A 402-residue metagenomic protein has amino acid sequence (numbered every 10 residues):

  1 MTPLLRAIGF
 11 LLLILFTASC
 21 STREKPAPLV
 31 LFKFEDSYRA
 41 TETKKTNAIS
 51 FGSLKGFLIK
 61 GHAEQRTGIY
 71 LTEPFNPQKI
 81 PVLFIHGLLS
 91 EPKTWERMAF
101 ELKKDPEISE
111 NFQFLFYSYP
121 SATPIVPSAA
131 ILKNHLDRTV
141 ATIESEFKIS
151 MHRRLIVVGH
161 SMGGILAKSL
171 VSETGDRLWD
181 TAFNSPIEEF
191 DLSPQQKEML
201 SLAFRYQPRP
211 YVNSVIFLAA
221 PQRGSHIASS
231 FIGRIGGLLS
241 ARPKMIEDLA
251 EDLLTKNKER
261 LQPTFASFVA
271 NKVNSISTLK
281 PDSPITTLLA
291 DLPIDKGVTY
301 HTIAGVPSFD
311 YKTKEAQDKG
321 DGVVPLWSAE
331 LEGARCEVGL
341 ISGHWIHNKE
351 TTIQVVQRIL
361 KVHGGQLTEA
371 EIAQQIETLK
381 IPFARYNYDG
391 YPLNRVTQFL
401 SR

Functional and structural regions predicted by a protein language model:
M1-I8: Bacterial N-terminal signal peptides that target proteins for export
I8-T17: Bacterial N-terminal signal peptides
C20-F84, L89-F100, E110-Y117, N134 (+2 more regions): Flexible, membrane-associating and regulatory peripheral segments of lipid-active enzymes
L83, L115, V158, I216 (+2 more regions): Hydrophobic/aromatic beta-strand patches that form the interior of the parallel beta-sheet core in alpha/beta enzyme
F84-H86, Y117-N271, D321: Serine-dependent carboxylesterase/thioesterase catalytic core of lipase-like alpha/beta-hydrolase/SGNH enzymes
L89-S90, S121-A122, M162, D176 (+4 more regions): Short, solvent-exposed loop/turn segments at secondary-structure junctions
L102, P106, I143, L170 (+3 more regions): Active-site catalytic pocket residues across diverse enzymes, especially alpha/beta-hydrolases
I232-R402: C-terminal catalytic-base region of ester-bond hydrolases, centering on the histidine of the charge-relay
